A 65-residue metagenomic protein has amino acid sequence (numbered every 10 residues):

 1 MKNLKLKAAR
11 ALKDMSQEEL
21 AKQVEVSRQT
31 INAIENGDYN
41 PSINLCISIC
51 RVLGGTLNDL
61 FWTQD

Functional and structural regions predicted by a protein language model:
L4-Q23: Short basic helix-loop element that most often maps to the first helix and adjoining turn of HTH DNA-binding modules
A11, Y39-N40: Short amphipathic helical patch at the helix-1/turn junction of helix-turn-helix
E18, Q29, N58: Key DNA-contact positions within bacterial/archaeal DNA-binding proteins
V26-Y39: Recognition helix of helix-turn-helix/homeodomain-like DNA-binding domains that insert into the DNA major groove
N44-D59: DNA major-groove recognition helix of helix-turn-helix/homeodomain DNA-binding modules
F61-D65: Short amphipathic recognition helices of helix-turn-helix/homeodomain-type DNA-binding modules
